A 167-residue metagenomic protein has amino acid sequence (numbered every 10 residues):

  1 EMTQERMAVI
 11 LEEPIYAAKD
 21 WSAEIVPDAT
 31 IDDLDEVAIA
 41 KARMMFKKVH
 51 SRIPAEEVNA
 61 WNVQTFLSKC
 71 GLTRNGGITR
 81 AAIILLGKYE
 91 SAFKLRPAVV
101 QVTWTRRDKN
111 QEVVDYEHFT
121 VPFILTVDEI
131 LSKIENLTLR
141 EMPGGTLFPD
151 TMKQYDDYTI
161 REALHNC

Functional and structural regions predicted by a protein language model:
E1-C167: Conserved N-terminal catalytic/coupling substructures associated with nucleotide/phosphate chemistry
